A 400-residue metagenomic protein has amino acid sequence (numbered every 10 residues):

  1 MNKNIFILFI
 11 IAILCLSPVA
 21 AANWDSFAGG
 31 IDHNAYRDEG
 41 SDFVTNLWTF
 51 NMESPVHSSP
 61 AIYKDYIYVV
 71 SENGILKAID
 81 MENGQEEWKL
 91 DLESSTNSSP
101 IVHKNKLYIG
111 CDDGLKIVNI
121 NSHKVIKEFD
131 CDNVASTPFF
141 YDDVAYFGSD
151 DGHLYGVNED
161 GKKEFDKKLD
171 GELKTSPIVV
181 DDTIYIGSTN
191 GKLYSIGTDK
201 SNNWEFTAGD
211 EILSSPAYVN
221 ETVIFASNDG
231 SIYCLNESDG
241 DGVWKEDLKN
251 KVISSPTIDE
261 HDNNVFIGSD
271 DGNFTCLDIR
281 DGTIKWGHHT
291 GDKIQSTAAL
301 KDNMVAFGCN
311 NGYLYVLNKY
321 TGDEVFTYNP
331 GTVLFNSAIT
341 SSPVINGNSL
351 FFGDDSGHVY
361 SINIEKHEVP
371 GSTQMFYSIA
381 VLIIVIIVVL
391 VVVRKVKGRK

Functional and structural regions predicted by a protein language model:
M1, H123, E164, D262-N263: Conserved short "hinge" loops at termini or chain/domain junctions
M1-N23, V369-K400: Secretory targeting signatures
A22-S54, Q85-L92, K124-C131, K162-L169 (+5 more regions): Aromatic (tryptophan-biased) beta-strands that constitute blades/sheets of beta-rich domains
N23-A28, E53-I75, E93-K116, F129-Y155 (+6 more regions): Repeat-blade elements of multi-bladed beta-propeller folds
E82, G114, I364-V369, I383-I386: Sequence-structural signature of mature extracellular/luminal beta-sheet repeat domains, prominently beta-propellers
